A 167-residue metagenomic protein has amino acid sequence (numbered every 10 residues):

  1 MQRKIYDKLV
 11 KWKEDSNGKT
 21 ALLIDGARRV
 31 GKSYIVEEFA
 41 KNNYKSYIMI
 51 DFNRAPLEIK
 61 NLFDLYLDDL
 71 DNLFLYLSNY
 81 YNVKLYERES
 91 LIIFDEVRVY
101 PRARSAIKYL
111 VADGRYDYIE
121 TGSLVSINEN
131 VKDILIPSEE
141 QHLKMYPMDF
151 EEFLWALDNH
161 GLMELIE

Functional and structural regions predicted by a protein language model:
M1-E167: Phosphate-binding site recognition
